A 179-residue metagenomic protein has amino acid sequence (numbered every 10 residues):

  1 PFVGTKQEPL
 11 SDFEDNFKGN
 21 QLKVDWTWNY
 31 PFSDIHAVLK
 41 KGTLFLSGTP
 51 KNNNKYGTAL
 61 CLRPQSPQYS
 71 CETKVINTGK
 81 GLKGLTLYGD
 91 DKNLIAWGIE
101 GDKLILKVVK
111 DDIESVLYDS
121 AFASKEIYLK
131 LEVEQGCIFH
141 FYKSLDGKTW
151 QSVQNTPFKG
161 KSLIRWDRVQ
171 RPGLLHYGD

Functional and structural regions predicted by a protein language model:
P1-D179: Extracellular glycan-recognition regions
